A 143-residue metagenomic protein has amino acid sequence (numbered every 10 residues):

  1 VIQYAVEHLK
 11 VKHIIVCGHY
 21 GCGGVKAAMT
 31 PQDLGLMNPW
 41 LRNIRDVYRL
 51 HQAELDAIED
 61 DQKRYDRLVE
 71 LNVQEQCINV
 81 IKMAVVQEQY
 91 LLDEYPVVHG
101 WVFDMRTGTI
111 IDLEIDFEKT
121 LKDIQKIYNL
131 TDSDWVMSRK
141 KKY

Functional and structural regions predicted by a protein language model:
V1-K12, G23-Y143: Divalent-metal-activated hydrolytic enzyme cores
V16: Conserved functional hotspot residues or short segments at active or partner-binding sites across diverse domains
